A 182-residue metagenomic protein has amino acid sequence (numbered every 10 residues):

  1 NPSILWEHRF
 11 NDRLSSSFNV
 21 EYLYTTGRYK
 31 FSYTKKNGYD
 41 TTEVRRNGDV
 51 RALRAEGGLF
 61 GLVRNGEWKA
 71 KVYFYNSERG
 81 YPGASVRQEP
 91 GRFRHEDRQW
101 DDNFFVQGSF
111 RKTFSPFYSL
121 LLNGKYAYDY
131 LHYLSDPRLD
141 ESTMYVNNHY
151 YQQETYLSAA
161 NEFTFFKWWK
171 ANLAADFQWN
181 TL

Functional and structural regions predicted by a protein language model:
N1-I4, F18-Y24, A70-N76, L122-Y128 (+1 more regions): Transmembrane beta-barrel strands of outer-membrane/channel proteins
N1-K36, T42, R54-L62, K69: Predominantly transmembrane beta-strands of Gram-negative outer membrane beta-barrel pores used for transport
S3, S17, R54-E56, N103-S109 (+2 more regions): Membrane-embedded beta-strand positions in outer-membrane beta-barrel channels/transporters
N11-R13, L23, V63-G66, T113-F117 (+1 more regions): Outer-membrane beta-barrel channels and translocator barrels
E21, G61-E67, Q107-S109, E154-Y156 (+1 more regions): A general secondary-structure boundary signal
G27-Y29, T42-A52, G66-L120, G124-Q153: Flexible loop and strand-edge segments within Gram-negative outer membrane beta-barrel domains
E56-V63, E67, Y73-R79, F177 (+1 more regions): An exposure/low-complexity boundary signal
Y118, N123-K125, E154, E162-L182: Exposed, low-structure sequence patches enriched in small/polar residues
